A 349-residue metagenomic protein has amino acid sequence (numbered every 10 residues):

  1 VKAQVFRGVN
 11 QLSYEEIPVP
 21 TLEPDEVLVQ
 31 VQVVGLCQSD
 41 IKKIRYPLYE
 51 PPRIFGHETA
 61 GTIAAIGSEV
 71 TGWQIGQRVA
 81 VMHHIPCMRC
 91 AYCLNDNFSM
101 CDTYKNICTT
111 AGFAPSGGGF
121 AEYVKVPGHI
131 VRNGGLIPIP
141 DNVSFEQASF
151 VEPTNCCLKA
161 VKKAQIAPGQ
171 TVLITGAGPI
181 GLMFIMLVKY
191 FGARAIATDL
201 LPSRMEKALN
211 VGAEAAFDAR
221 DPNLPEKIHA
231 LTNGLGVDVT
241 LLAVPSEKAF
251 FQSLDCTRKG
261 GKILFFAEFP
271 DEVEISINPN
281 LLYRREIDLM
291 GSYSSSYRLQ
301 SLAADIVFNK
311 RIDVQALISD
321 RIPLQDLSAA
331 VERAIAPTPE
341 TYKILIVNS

Functional and structural regions predicted by a protein language model:
K2, S13, P18, Q30 (+2 more regions): Residues located in well-ordered beta-strands
A3, F251-D255, Y297-S349: C-terminal hydrophobic helical "lid"/dimerization subdomain of Rossmann-like NAD(P)H-dependent oxidoreductases
P20-V34, P47-L94, I137-P140: Glycine-rich beta-strand-centered segment in the early N-terminal region that forms part of a ligand/cofactor-binding
R78, T171, G261-K262, D288: Short glycine-centered segments of the SAM/dcSAM-binding site in methyltransferase folds
R89-T175: NAD(P)H dinucleotide-binding glycine-rich loop of Rossmann-like/cofactor-binding domains, especially the beta1-alpha1
E122, D141-P222, E226: Mid-domain Rossmann-like dinucleotide-binding core that forms the NAD(H)/NADP(H) cofactor-binding site
A164-Q165, L187, E206, V211-I287: Glycine-rich cofactor phosphate-binding loops and adjacent beta1-alpha1 units of small-molecule cofactor enzyme domains
